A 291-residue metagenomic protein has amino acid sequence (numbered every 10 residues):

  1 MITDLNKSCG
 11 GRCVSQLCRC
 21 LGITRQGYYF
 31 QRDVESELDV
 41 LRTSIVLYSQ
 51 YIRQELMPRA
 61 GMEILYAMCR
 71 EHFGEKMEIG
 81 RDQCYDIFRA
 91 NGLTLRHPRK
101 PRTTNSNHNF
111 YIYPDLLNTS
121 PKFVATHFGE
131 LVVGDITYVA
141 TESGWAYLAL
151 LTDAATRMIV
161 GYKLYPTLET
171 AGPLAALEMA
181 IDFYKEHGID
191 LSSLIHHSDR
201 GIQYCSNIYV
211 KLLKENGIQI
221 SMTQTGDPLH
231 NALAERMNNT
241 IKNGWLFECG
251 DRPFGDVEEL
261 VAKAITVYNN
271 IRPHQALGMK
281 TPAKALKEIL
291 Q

Functional and structural regions predicted by a protein language model:
M1-G11, V46-Q54: Short, amphipathic alpha-helical "recognition" segments used to contact nucleic acids or chromatin
C18, R25-T126, D227, A283-I289: Basic, flexible linker segments flanking DNA-binding modules in nucleic acid-interacting mobile-element proteins
C18, Y28, S49, L65 (+13 more regions): Mobile genetic element proteins and their domesticated derivatives, centered on retroelements and DNA transposons
H97-R102, H196-R200, K214-L233, C249-F254: RNase H-like polynucleotidyl transferase catalytic core
P121-V160, P166-A171: An active-site-proximal beta-strand-loop segment
Y162-H187: Active-site beta-loop-alpha junctions of metal-dependent nucleic acid enzymes, especially the RNase H-like/DDE
G188-S206, Q224, T281: Acidic/histidine-rich, metal-coordinating catalytic segments
N207, K214-I218, T240-Q291: C-terminal domain-tail junction helix/linker
